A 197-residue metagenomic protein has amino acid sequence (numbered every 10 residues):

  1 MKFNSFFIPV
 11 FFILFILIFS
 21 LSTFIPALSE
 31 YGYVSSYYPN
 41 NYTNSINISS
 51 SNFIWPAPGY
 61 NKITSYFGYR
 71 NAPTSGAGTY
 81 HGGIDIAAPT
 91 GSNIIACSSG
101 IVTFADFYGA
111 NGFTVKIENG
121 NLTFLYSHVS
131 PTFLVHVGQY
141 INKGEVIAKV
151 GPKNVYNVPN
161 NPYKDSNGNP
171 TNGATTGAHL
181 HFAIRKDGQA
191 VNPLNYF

Functional and structural regions predicted by a protein language model:
M1-I13: N-terminal Sec-pathway targeting helices
F12-S20: Bacterial N-terminal signal peptides
I25-F113, G120, K143, K153 (+1 more regions): Surface-exposed, glycine-biased beta-strand/turn segments
T79-G82, A96-V137, N154-G173, A178-H179: Zn2+-dependent peptidoglycan hydrolase active-site motif and core
Q139-Y140, D187-A190, F197: Post-signal peptide N-terminal regions of Sec-secreted extracellular proteins
H181-K186: Short, exposed beta-strand-loop hairpins at the edges of beta-sheets in extracellular/periplasmic proteins
